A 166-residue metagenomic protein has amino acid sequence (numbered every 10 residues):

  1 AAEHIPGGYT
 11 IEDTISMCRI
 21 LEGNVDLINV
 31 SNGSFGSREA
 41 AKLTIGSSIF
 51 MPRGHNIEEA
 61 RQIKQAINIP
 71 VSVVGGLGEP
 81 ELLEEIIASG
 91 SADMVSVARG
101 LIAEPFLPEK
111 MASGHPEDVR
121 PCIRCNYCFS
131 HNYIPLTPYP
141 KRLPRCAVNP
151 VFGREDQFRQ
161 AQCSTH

Functional and structural regions predicted by a protein language model:
A1-H166: Flavin-dependent oxidoreductase catalytic cores
